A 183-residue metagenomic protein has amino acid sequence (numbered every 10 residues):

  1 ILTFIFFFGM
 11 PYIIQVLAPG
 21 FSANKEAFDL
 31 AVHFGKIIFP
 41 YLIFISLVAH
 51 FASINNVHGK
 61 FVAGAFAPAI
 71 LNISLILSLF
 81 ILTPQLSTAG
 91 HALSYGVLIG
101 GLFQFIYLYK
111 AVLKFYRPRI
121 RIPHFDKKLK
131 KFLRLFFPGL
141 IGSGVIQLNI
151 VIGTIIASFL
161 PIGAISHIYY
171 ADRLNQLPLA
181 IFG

Functional and structural regions predicted by a protein language model:
I1-G183: Membrane-embedded alpha-helical bundles of multi-pass transporters/translocases, especially carrier/permease families
